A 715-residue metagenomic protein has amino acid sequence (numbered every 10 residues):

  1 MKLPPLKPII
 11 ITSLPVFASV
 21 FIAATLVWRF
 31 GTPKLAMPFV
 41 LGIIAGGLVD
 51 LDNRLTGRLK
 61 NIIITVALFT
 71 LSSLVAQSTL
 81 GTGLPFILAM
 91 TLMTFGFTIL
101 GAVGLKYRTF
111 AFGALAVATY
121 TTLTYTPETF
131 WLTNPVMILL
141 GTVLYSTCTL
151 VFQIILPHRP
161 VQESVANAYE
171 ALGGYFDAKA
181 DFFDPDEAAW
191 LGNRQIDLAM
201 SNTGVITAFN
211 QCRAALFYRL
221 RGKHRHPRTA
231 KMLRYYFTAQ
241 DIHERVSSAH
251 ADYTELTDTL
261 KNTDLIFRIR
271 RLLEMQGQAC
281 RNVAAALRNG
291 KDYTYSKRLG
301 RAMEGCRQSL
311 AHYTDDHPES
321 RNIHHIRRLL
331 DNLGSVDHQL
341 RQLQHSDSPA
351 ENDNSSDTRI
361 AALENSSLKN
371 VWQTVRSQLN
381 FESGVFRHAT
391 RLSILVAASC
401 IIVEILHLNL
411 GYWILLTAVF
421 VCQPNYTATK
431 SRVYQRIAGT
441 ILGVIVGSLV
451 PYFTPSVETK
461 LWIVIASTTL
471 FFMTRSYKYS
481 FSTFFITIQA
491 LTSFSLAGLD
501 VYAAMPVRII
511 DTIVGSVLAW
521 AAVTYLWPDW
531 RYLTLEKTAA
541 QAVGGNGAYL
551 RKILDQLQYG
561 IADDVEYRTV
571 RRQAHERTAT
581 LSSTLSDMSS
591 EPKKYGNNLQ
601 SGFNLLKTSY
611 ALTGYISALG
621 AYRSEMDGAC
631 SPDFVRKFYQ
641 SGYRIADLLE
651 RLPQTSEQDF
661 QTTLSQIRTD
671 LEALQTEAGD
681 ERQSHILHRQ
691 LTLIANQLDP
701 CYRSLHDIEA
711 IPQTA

Functional and structural regions predicted by a protein language model:
M1-L115, Y120-C148, F152-L156, R327-F485 (+15 more regions): Alpha-helical transmembrane segments and their membrane-interface boundaries that form or gate the permeation pathway
M1-L14, T25, R29, D50-L51 (+6 more regions): Long, hydrophobic alpha-helical segments that serve as membrane-spanning/inserting helices
M90-T94, F237-R245, L612: Elongated alpha-helical scaffolds
L518-R531, R551-Q558: Membrane-helix cytosolic exit motif
